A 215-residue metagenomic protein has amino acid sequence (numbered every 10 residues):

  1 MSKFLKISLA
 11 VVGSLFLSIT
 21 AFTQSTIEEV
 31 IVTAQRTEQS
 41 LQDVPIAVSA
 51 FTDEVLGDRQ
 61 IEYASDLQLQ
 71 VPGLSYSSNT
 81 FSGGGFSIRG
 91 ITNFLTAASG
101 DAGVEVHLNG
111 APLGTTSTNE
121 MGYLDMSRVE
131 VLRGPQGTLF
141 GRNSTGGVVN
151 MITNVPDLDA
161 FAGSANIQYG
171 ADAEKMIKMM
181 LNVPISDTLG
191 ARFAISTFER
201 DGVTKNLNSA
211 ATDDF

Functional and structural regions predicted by a protein language model:
M1-S25: Cleavable N-terminal targeting peptides that direct proteins into the secretory/outer-membrane pathway or into
I27-A160: Acidic, small-polar-rich N-terminal luminal/periplasmic segments of exported/outer-membrane proteins
Q60, L207-N208: Short, flexible helix/strand-to-coil boundary loops that buttress conserved ligand/catalytic motifs in alpha/beta
T92-N93, N208-A210: Short low-complexity, flexible loop/linker segments enriched in glycine and/or proline with clustered acidic
D101-G103, T115, L124-R133, T138-N206 (+1 more regions): Outer-membrane beta-barrel translocator/receptor signature
